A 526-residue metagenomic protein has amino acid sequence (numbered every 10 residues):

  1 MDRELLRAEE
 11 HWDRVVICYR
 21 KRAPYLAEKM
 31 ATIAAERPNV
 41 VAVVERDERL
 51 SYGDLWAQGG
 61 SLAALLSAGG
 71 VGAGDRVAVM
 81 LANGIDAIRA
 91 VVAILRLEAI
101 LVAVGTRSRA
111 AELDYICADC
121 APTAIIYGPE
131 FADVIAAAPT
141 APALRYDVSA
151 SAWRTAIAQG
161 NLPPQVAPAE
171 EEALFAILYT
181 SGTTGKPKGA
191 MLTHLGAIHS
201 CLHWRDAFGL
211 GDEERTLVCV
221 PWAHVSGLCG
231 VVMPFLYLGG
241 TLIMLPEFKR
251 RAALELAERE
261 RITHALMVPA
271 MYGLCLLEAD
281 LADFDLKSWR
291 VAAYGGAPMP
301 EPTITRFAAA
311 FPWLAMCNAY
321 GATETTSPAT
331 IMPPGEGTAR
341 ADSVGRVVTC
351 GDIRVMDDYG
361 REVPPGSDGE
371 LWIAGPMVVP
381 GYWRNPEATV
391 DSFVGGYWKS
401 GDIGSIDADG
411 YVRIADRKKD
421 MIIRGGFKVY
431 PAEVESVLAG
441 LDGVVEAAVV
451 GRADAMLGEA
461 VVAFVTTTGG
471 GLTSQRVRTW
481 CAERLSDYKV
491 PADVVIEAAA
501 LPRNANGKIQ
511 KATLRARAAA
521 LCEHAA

Functional and structural regions predicted by a protein language model:
R7-E9, E130-E171, E523: ANL superfamily adenylate-forming
R22-A23, A31, N39-G84, I88-V92 (+2 more regions): Conserved AMP-binding/adenylate-forming core of the ANL superfamily
S51-G53, F175-L202: Conserved AMP-binding A3 loop
A87, S108, Y127, A265 (+7 more regions): AMP-binding/adenylate-forming catalytic core of the ANL superfamily
N161-Y179, K186, G209-R215: Conserved pre-ATP/AMP-binding loop-to-beta segment of ANL
I198-R215, A223-T263, E278: Conserved AMP-binding/adenylation subdomain of ANL enzymes
R259-M267, L276-A339, D352: Gly/Ser/Thr-rich phosphate-binding loop
R354, P365-V379, Y397, I403-G404: AMP-binding/adenylate-forming core of the ANL superfamily
